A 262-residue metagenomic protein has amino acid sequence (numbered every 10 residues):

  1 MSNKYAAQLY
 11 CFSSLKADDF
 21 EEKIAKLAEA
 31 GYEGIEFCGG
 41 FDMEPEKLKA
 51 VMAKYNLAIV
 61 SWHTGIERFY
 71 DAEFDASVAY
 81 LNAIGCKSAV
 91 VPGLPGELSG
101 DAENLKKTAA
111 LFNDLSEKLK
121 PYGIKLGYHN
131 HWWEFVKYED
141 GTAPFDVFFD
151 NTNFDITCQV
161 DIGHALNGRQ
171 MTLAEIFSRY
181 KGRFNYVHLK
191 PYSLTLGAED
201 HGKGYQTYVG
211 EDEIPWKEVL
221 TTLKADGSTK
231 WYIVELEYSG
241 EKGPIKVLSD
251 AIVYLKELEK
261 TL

Functional and structural regions predicted by a protein language model:
M1-K87, T157, K256-L262: N-terminal pre-domain/capping segments
K4-A6, G34, A58-S61, S88 (+4 more regions): Structural preference for beta-strand elements that scaffold enzyme active sites
F12-D18, G34-K47, G65-E73, G96-G100 (+5 more regions): Acidic-and-aromatic substrate-binding clefts and catalytic sites of carbohydrate-active enzymes
A30, I84, G182, D226-G227: Structural motif
E67-T157, N167: Active-site acidic/histidine proton-transfer and metal-coordination neighborhood in alpha/beta enzyme cores
P121-E213: Acidic/histidine-rich catalytic cores of soluble enzymes
Y208-D226, W231-L236: H/E-rich (His + Asp/Glu) clusters that bind or coordinate divalent metals
P244-L262: C-terminal helical cap(s) of enzyme catalytic domains, especially alpha/beta-barrels
